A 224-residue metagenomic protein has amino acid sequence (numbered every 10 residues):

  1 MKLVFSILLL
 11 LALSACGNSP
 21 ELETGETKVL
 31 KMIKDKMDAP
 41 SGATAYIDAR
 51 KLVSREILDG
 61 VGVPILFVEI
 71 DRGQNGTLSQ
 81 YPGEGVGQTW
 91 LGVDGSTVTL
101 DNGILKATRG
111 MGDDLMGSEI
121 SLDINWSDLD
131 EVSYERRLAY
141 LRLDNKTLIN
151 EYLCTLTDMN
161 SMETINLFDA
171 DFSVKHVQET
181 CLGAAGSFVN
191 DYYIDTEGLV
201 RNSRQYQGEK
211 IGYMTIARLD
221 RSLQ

Functional and structural regions predicted by a protein language model:
M1-S19: Sec-dependent bacterial lipoprotein signal peptides
K2, L13, L129, Y152-L153: Extended hydrophobic/Leu-rich segments
G17-G112, V132-Q224: Acidic, serine/threonine-rich low-complexity disordered tracts
M111-D114, E119-I120: Extended, well-ordered protein cores
E119-A139: N-terminal trafficking/processing presequences and adjacent post-cleavage segments of proteins routed to secretion
